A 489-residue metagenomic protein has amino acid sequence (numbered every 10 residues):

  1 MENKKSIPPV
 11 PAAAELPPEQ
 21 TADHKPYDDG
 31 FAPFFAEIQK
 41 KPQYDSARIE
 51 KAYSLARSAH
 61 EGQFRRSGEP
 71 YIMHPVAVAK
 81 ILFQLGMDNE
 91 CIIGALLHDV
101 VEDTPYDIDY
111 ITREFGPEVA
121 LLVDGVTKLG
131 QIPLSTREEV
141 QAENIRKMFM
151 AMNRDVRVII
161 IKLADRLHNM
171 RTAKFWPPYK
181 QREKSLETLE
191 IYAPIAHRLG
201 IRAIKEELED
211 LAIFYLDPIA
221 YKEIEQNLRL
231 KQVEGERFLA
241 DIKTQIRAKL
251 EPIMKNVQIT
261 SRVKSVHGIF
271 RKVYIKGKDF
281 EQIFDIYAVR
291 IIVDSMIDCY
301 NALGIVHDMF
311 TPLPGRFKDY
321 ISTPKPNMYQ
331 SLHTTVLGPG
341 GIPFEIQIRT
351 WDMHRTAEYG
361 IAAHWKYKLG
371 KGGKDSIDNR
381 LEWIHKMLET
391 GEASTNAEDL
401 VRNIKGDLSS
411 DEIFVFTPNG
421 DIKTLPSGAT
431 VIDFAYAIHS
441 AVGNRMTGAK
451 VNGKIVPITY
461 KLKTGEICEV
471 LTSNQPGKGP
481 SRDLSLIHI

Functional and structural regions predicted by a protein language model:
M1-E15: N-terminal acidic, proline/glycine-rich, low-complexity intrinsically disordered segments
P9, P26-F31, R48, I108 (+5 more regions): Internal insertion modules embedded within essential enzymes
A13-P42: Short, contiguous pre-domain boundary segments
E37-A52, D107-V119: Short, mixed-charge amphipathic alpha-helical segments
K51, E61-A95, V101-Y110: Alpha-helical phosphate/pyrophosphate-handling elements in metalloenzyme active cores
Y53-I81, G130-M148, N419: Active-site flanking loop/helix segments enriched in acidic
I292-D294: Short hydrophobic/aromatic beta-strand micro-patches that form the beta-sheet surface supporting nucleotide- or nucleic
